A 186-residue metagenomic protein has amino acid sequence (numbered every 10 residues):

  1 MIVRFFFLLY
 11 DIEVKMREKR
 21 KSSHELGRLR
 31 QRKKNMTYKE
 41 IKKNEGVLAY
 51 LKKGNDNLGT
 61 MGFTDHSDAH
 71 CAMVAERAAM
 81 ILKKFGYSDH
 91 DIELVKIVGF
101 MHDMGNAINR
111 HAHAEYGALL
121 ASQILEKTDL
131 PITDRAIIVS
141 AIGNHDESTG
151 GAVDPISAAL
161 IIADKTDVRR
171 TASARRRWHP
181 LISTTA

Functional and structural regions predicted by a protein language model:
F5-Y10: Aromatic (phenylalanine/tyrosine) cluster motif
R20, R30-H113: Acidic/His-rich, divalent-metal-binding segments that scaffold phosphate/diphosphate chemistry
A75-A78, H113-K127: An active-site-proximal "capping" alpha-helix that borders the catalytic cofactor pocket
H90-D91, A112, Y116, T133-I137 (+1 more regions): Alpha-helix N-cap and coil->helix boundary residues
V95, G99, Y116, I142 (+1 more regions): Short alpha-helical catalytic segment bearing the HExxH-like zincin motif of zinc-dependent metalloproteases
P131-T185: Histidine/acidic-rich helix-loop-helix segments that form or flank divalent-metal centers in metalloenzyme catalytic
